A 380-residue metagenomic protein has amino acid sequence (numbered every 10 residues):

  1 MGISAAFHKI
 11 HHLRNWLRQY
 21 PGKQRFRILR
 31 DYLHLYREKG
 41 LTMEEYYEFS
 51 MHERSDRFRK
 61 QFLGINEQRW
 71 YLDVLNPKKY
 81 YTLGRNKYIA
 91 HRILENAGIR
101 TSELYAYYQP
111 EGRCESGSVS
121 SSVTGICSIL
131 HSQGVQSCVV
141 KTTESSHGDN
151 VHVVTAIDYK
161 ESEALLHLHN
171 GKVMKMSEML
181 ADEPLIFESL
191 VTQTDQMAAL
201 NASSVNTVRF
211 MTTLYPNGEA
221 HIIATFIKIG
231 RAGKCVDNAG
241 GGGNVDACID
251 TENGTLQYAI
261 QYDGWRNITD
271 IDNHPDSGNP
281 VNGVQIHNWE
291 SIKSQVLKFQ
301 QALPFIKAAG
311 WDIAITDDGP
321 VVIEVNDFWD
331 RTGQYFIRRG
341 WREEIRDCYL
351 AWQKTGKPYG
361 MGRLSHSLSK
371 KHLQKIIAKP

Functional and structural regions predicted by a protein language model:
G2-S132, S145-S146, V296: Conserved N-proximal alpha/beta basic substrate-recognition cap immediately N-terminal to, or forming the N-lobe
N86-S204, V208, P216, P380: Active-site nucleotide/adenylate-binding loops and adjacent lid/helix of ATP-dependent enzymes
V135, A220, R363-H366: A binding-site-centric feature that preferentially detects glycan-recognition modules on secreted/surface proteins
V135-S137, V205-R209, I222, A308-G310 (+1 more regions): Extracellular structured ligand-interaction cores
K141, E188, F226, E324-F328: Active-site ExK catalytic segment of metal-dependent nucleases
S146, I229, F328-D330: Short, surface-exposed beta-strand-loop junctions and turns on beta-sheet-rich folds
S177-A202, T212-Y215, I222-A224, K228-T316: A long amphipathic alpha-helix within ATP-dependent nucleotide-binding catalytic cores
N267-L297, Q301-A308, I315-P380: C-terminal active-site "lid" helix and adjoining low-complexity regulatory extension at the edge of ATP-using catalytic
